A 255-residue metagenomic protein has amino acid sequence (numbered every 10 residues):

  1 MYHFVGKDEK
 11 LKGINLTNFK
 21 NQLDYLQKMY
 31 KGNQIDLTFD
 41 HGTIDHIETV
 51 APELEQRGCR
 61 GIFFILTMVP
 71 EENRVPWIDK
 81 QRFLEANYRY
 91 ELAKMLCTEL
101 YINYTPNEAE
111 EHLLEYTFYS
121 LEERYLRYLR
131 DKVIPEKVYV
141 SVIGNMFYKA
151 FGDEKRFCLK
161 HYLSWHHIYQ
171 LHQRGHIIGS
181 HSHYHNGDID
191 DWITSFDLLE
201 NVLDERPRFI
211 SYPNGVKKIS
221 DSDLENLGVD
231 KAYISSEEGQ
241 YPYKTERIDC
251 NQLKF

Functional and structural regions predicted by a protein language model:
M1-T38, T43-E48, P76-L84, Q173 (+2 more regions): C-terminal active-site subregion of NodB/CE4 polysaccharide deacetylases
A51: Eukaryote-biased recognition of electropositive, low-complexity segments and basic polyanion/acidic-motif-binding
G58-L84: A short, conserved beta-to-alpha structural element at the edge of catalytic cores that scaffolds binding
I62, N145-Y148, V202-D204: A short alpha-helix capping/helix-coil boundary motif
L66, H183-Y184: Histidine- and/or cysteine-centered catalytic micro-motif in compact active-site loops
R74-R174: Extended, charge-rich helix/loop segments that form flexible, surface "patches" used to engage negatively charged
S180: Short acidic/histidine-rich active-site segments
